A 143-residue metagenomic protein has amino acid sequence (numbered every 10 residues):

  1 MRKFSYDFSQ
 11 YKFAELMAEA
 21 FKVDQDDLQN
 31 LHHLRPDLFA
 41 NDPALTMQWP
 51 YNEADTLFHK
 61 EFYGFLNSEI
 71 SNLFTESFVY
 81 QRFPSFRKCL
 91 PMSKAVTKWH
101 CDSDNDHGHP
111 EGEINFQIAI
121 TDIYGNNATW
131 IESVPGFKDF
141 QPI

Functional and structural regions predicted by a protein language model:
M1-L73: N-terminal auxiliary "cap/dimerization" subdomain that precedes the catalytic jelly-roll/cupin core of mononuclear
R2-K3, R35, R82, R87 (+1 more regions): Arginine residue identity/basic-tract feature
S5-D7, F78-S85, N115-A119, A128-I131: A structural signal for short, well-ordered beta-strand segments and their strand-loop junctions that often border
Q25, S77-F78, Y124: Secondary-structure boundary/capping signal
R35-P50, K88-V96, H100-D104: Short, charged N-terminal helix-start/capping segments
L57-H100, H109-G112: Extracellular-facing segments of soluble proteins and assemblies that are Gly/Ser/Thr-biased and enriched in aromatics
A95-I143: Catalytic core of non-heme Fe(II) oxygenases with the double-stranded beta-helix
